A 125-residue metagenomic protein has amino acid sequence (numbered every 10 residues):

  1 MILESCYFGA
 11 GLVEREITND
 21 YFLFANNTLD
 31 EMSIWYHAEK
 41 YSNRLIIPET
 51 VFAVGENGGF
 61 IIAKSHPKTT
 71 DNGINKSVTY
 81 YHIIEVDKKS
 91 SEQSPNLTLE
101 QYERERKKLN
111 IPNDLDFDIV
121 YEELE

Functional and structural regions predicted by a protein language model:
E4-E56, I119-E122: N-terminal export/targeting and maturation segments
G11-E14, A25-N26, D71, E92 (+2 more regions): Alpha-helical interaction segments
E16, D20-F22, F60, Y81-H82 (+1 more regions): Aromatic side chains
N19, N26-N27, N43, N57 (+3 more regions): Detector for Asparagine
D20, D30, D71, D87 (+1 more regions): Acidic-enriched, low-complexity/disordered segments with a strong bias for Aspartate over Glutamate
W35-E85: Mature extracytoplasmic domains of secretory-pathway proteins
K88-E125: C-terminal partner/receptor-binding element of secreted or periplasmic proteins
